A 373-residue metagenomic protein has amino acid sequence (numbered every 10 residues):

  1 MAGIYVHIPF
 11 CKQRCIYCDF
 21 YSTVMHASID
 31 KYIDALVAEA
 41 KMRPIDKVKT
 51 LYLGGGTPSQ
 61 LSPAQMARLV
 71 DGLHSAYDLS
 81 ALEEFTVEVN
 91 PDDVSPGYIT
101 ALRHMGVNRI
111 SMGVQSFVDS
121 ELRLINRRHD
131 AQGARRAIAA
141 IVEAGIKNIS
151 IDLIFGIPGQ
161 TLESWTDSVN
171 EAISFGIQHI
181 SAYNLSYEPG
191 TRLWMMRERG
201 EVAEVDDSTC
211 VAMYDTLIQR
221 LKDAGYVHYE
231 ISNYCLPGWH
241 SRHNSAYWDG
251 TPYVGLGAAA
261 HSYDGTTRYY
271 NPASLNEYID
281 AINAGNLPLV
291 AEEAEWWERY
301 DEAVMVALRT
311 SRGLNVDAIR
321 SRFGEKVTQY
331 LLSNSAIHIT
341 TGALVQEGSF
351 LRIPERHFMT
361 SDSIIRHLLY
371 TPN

Functional and structural regions predicted by a protein language model:
M1, S22-E325: C-terminal scaffold of the Radical SAM
M1-I8: Immediate flanking context of iron-sulfur cluster ligation sites
P9-F20: Local cysteine-cluster metal-coordination motifs and their immediate loop/turn environment, predominantly Fe-S cluster
E325-I337: Short amphipathic alpha-helical interaction segments
I339-S349: A short, conserved structural fragment
F350-P354: Minor-groove-contacting beta-hairpin "wing" of winged helix-turn-helix DNA-binding domains
F358-N373: Short, amphipathic alpha-helical interaction segments positioned at domain boundaries
